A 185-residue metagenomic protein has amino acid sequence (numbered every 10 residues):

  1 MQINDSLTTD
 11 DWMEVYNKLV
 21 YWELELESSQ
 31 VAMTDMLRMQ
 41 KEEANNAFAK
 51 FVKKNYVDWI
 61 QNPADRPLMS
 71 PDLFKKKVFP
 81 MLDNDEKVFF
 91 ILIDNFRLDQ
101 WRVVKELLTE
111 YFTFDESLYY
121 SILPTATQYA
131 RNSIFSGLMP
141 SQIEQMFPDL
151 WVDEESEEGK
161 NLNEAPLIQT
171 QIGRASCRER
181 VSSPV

Functional and structural regions predicted by a protein language model:
M1-F48, L107-S176: Extended, H/D-rich, highly charged conserved domains that either
M39-K75: N- or domain-start disorder-to-order transition segments that initiate the globular core
Y56, K105-L108: Hydrophobic residues within well-ordered, non-membrane alpha-helices that form the packing/core of soluble catalytic
S70-K87: A short acidic-Thr-Gly-centered motif at the start of a beta-strand
F74-V78, W101-V103, L118-Y120: Short alpha-helical segments and helix-capping/turn motifs at coil-helix boundaries
D85-V104, I134: Beta-strand elements within well-structured catalytic alpha/beta cores of enzymes that handle phosphate/sulfate esters
G173-A175, E179-V185: Single conserved hydrophobic/aromatic residue that forms the stacking wall/gate of nucleotide- or nucleobase-binding
